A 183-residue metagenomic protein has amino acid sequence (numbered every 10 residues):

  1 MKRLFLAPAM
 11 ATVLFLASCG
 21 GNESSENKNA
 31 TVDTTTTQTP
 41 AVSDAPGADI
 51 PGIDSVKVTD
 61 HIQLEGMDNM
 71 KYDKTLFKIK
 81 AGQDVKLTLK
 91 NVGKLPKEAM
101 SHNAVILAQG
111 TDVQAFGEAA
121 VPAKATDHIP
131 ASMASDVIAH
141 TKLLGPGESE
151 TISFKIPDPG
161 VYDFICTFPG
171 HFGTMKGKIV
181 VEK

Functional and structural regions predicted by a protein language model:
M1-L4: Positively charged n-region of N-terminal signal peptides that target proteins for export
L6-V13: Sec-dependent N-terminal signal peptides
F15-S18: C-terminal motif of bacterial Sec signal peptides marking the signal peptidase cleavage site
G20-S43: Short, low-complexity, disordered segments immediately C-terminal to signal peptides in bacterial exported proteins
P40-D49, K90-V92, A139-K183: Extracellular/periplasmic metallocenter environments
D54-V85: N-terminal edge beta-strand
A104-V113, F172, V181-K183: Short edge-strand/loop segments of extracellular domains
T111-P157: Extracytoplasmic beta-sandwich strand-turn segments characteristic of Greek-key/jelly-roll folds
